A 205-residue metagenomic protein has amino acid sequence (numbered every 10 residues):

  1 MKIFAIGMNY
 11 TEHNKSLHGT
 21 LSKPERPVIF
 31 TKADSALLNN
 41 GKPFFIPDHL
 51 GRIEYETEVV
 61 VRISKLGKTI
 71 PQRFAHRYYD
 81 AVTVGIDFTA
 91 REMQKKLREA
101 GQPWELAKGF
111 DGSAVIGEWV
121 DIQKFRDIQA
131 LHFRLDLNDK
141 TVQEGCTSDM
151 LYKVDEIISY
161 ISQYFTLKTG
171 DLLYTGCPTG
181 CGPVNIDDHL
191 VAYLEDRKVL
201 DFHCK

Functional and structural regions predicted by a protein language model:
M1-K168, L172, G180-K205: Catalytic-core "active-site belt" of small-molecule-metabolizing enzymes, emphasizing His/Asp/Glu-rich regions
